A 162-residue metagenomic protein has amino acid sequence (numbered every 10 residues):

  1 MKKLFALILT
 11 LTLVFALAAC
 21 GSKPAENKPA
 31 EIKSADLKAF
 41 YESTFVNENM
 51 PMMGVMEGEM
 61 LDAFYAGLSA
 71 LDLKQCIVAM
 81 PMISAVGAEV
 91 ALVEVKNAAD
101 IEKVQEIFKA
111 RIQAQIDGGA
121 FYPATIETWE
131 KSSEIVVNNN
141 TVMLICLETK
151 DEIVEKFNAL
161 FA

Functional and structural regions predicted by a protein language model:
M1-I8: Bacterial N-terminal signal peptides that target proteins for export
F15-A19: C-terminal motif of bacterial Sec signal peptides marking the signal peptidase cleavage site
G21-P24: Bacterial signal peptide processing site
S34, K38-Y41, I101, Q105-K109 (+2 more regions): Extracytoplasmic/secreted envelope proteins and their assembly/folding machinery, especially bacterial periplasmic
M52-G87, A99-V104, E130: Short, compositionally biased low-complexity segments enriched in polar/charged residues
M82, T125-A162: A short, solvent-exposed beta-edge/loop patch
E89-N97, T141-C146: Second-shell loop/turn segments in exported
A98-N138: Short Gly/Thr-rich strand-loop-strand
